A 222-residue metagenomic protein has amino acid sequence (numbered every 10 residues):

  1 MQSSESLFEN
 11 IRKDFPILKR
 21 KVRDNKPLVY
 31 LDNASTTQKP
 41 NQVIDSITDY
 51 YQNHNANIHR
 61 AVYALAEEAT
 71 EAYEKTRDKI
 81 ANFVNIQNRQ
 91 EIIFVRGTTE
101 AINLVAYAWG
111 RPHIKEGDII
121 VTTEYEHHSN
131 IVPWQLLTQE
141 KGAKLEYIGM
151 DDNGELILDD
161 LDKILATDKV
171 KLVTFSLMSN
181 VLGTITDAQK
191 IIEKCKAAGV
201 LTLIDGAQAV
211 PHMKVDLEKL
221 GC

Functional and structural regions predicted by a protein language model:
M1-C222: Pyridoxal 5′-phosphate
